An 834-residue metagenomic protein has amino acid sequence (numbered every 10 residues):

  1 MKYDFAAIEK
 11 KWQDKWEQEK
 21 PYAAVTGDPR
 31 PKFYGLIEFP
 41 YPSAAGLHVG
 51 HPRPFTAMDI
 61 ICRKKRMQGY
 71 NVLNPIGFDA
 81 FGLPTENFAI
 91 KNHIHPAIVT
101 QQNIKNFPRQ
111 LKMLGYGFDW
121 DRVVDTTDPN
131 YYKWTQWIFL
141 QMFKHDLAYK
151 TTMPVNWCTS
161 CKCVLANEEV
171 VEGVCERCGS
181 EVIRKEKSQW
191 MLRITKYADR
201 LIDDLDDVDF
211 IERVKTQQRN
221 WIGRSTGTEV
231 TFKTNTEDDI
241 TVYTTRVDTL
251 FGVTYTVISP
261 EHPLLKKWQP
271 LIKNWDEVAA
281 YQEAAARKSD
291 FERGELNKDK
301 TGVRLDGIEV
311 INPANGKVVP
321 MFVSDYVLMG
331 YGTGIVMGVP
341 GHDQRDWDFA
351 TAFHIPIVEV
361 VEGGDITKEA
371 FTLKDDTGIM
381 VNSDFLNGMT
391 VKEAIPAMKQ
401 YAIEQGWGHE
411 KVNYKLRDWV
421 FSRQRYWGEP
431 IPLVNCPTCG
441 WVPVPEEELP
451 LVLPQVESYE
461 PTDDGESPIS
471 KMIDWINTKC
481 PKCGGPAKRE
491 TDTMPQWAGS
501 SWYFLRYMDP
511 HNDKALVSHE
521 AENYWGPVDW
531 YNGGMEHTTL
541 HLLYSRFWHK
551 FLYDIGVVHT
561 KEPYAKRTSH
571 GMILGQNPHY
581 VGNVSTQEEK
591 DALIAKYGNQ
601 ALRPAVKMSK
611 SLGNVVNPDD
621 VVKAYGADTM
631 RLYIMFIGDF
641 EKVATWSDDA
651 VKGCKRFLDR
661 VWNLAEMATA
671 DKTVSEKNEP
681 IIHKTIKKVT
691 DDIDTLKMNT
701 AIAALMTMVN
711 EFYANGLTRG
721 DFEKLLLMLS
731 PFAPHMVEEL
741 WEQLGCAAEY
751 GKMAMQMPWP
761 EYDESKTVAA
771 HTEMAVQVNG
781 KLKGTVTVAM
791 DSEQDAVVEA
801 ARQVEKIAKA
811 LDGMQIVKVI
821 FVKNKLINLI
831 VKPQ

Functional and structural regions predicted by a protein language model:
M1-K32, S259-H262, L271-D276, I355-G364 (+10 more regions): Basic, alpha-helical terminal appendages of large translation-related enzymes
M1-L36, R66-P75, V99-N106, A279-V323 (+1 more regions): Conserved oxyanion/phosphate-binding beta-strand-loop segments in alpha/beta enzyme cores
K2, K11, Q18-E19, K91-D248 (+10 more regions): Residue patterns forming the tRNA-binding/recognition surfaces of aminoacyl-tRNA synthetases and related DALR
Y3-Q13, V49, T135-E362, P468 (+4 more regions): NTP-handling and nucleic-acid-processing catalytic cores
A24-I94, T100, V123-I138, T244-T245 (+2 more regions): N-terminal catalytic cores of NTP/NDP-binding nucleotidyl/phosphoryl-transfer enzymes
E38-L47, D119-V124, L328-V336, M380-D384 (+9 more regions): Glycine- and acidic
D79, K144-N156, E410-W441, Q496 (+5 more regions): Helix-rich, typically C-terminal accessory recognition domains appended to large enzymatic cores
I308-Y331, V360, I476-F640: Alpha-helical recognition segments enriched in aromatics with Gly/Pro capping that present substrate-recognition
